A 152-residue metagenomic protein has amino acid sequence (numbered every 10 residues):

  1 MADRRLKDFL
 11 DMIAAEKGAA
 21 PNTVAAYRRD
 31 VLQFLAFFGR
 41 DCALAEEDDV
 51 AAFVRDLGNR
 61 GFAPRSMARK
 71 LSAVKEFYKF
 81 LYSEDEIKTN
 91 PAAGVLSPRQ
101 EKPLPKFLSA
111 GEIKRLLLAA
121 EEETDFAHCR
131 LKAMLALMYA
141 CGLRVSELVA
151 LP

Functional and structural regions predicted by a protein language model:
M1-P152: Conserved catalytic core of the tyrosine transesterase superfamily
